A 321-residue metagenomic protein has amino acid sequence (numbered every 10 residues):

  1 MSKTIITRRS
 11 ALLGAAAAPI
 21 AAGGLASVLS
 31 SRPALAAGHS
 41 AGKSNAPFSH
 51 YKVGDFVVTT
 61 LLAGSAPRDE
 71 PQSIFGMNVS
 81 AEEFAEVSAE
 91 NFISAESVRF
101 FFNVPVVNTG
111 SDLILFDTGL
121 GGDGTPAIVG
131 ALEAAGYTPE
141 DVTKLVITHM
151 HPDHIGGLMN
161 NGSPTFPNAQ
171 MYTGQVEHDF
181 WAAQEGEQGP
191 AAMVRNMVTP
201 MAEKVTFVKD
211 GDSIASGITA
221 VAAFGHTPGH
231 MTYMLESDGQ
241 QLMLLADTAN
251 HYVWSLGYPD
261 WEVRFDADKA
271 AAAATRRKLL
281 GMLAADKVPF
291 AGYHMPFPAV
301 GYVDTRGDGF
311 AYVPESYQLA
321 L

Functional and structural regions predicted by a protein language model:
M1-I20, S30-R32: N-terminal secretory signal peptides and thylakoid transit peptides that target proteins across membranes
S2-T7, D238-L321: Cap/insert and terminal regions of metallo-dependent hydrolase folds
A37-G38, E133, Y137, D141 (+3 more regions): Metallo-beta-lactamase
S44-A135, T232-T248: Conserved beta-strand hairpin/beta-sheet module of binuclear metal-dependent hydrolase folds, prominently
D55, D117, V142, H149 (+5 more regions): Divalent metal-coordination and catalytic microenvironments
A63, T118-L120, M150, V176-E177 (+3 more regions): Active-site metal-binding loops of divalent metal-dependent hydrolases
S97, F101-V104, G124-Y172: Active-site metal-binding motif and surrounding structural segment of the metallo-beta-lactamase
L145-I155, F224-H230, A291-F297: Histidine-centered catalytic micro-motifs
